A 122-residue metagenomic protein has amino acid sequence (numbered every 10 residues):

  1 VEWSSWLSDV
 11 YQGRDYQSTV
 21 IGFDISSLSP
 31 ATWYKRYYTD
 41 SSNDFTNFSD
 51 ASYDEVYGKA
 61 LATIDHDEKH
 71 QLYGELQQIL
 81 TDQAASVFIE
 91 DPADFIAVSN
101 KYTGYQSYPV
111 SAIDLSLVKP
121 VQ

Functional and structural regions predicted by a protein language model:
V1-I25, H66, D94: Ligand/substrate-recognition segments at binding pockets and active sites
E2-S5, S29, S52-K59, E68-D82: Extracytoplasmic/secreted proteins, especially bacterial periplasmic and envelope-associated proteins
D9-D15, A31-A62, D91-Q122: Short, solvent-exposed loop/beta-turn-alpha elements that line the ligand-binding surface or hinge of extracytoplasmic
S18-G22, I64-N100: Bilobed periplasmic-binding protein-like "clamshell/Venus-flytrap" ligand-binding domains
D24, S49, D67, D82 (+1 more regions): N-terminal secretory signal sequences
